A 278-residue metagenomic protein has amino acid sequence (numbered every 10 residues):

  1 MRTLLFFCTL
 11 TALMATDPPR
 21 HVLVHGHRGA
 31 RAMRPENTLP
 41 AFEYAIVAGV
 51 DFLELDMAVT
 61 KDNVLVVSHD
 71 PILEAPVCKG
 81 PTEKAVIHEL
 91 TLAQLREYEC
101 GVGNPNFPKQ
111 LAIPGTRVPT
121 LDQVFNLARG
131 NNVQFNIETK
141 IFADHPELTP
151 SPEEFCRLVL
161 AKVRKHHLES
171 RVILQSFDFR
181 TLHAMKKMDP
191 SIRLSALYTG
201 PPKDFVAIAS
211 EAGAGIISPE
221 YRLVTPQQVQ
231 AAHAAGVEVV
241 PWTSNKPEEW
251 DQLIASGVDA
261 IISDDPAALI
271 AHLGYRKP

Functional and structural regions predicted by a protein language model:
T3-A12: Sec-dependent N-terminal signal peptides
M14-P278: Phosphate-group recognition and catalysis centered on beta-loop-alpha active-site segments
